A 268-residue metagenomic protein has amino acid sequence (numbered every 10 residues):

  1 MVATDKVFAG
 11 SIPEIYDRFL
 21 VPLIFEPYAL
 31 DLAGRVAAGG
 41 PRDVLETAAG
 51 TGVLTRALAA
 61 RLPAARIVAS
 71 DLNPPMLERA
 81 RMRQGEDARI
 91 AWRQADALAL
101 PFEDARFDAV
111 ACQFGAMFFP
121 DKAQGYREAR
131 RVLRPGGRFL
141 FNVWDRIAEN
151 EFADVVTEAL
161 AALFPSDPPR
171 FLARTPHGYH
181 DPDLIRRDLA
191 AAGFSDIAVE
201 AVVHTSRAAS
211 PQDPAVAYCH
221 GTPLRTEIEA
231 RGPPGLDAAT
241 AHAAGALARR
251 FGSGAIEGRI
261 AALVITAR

Functional and structural regions predicted by a protein language model:
M1-V2: N-terminal auxiliary segments of SAM/dcSAM-dependent transferases
D5, P13, T51-V53, P176-R268: Conserved Class I S-adenosyl-L-methionine
G10-L23: Class I SAM-dependent methyltransferase Rossmann-like catalytic core, especially the SAM/SAH-binding loop
P22-R42: Conserved alpha-helix/loop element of class I SAM-dependent methyltransferases that forms part of the SAM/SAH-binding
D43-L100, A109, Q124: Class I SAM-dependent methyltransferase SAM/SAH-binding core
D108-A123, D145: A short SAM/SAH-binding and catalytic strip from SAM-dependent methyltransferases
A123-Q124, R130, R134-A209, R225: Conserved catalytic/acceptor-binding region of the Class I
